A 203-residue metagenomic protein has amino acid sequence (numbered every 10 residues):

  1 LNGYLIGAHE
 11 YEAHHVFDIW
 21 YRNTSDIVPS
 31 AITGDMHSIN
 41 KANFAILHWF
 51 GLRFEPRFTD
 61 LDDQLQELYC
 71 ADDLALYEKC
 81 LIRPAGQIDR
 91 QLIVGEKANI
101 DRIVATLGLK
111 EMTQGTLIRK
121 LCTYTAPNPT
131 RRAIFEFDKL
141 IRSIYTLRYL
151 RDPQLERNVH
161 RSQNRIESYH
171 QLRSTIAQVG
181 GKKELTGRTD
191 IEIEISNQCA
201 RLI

Functional and structural regions predicted by a protein language model:
L1-L92: Catalytic or ion-translocation cores adjacent to nucleophile or general acid/base/metal-coordination motifs in diverse
C80-I203: Long, compositionally biased intrinsically disordered regions
